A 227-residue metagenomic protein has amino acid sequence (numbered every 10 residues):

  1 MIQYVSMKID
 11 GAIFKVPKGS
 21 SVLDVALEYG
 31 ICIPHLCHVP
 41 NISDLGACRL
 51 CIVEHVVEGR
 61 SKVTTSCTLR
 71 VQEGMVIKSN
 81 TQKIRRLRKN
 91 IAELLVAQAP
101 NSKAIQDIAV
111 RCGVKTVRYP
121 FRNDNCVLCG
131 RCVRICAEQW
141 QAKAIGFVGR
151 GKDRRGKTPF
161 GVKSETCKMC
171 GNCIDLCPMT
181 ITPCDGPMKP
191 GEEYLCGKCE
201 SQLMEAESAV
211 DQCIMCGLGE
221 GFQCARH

Functional and structural regions predicted by a protein language model:
I2-A12: Eukaryote-biased recognition of intrinsically disordered, low-complexity regulatory segments
K8, K15-P17, K78: Generic structural detector for well-ordered beta-strands
I9, G30, H35-L36, I77 (+2 more regions): Preference for short coil/turn "hinge" residues that link or interrupt alpha-helices
D10, K18, L45, V148-R150 (+1 more regions): Short glycine-rich loop/turn motifs that provide flexible caps or phosphate-binding loops at active sites
G11, P40, G156: Generic anion/oxyanion-binding catalytic loop in active/binding sites
A12-I13, K163: A generic secondary-structure micro-motif detector that highlights 1-2 residue hydrophobic/ambivalent hotspots embedded
F14-V63, Q72-E73: N-terminal cofactor/phosphate-binding cores enriched in small/glycine residues, especially glycine-rich loops such as
R49, V53, V57-H227: Fe-S ferredoxin-like electron-transfer domains and their immediately adjacent linker/connector regions across
